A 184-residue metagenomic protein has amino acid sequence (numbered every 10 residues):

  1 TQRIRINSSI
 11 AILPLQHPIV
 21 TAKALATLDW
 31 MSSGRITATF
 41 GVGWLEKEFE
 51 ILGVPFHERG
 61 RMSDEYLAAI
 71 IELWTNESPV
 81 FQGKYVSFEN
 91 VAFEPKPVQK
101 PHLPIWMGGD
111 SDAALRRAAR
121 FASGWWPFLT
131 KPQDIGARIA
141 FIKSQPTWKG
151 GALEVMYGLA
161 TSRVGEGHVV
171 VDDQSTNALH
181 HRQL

Functional and structural regions predicted by a protein language model:
T1-L184: Active-site-adjacent structural elements that line small-molecule/cofactor binding pockets in enzymes
